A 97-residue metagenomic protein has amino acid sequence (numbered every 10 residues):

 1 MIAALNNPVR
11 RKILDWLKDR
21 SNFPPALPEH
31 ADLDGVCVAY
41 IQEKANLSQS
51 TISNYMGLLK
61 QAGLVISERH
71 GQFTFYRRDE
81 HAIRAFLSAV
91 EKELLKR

Functional and structural regions predicted by a protein language model:
A3, P8-S48, T74-H81: N-terminal helix-turn-helix DNA-binding core of bacterial DNA-binding proteins
R10, N54-Y55: Histidine-centered divalent metal-coordination motifs
D15, G57-L58: Core alpha-helical elements of the protein kinase catalytic domain, predominantly the helix directly N-terminal
E43, N54, K60-Q61: Alpha-helical residues within the helix-turn-helix
T51: Histidine-centered catalytic micro-motifs
K60-H70, R77: Beta-hairpin "wing" of winged helix-turn-helix
I83-R97: Short, Lys/Arg-rich amphipathic alpha-helical interaction segments that bind nucleic acids or acidic protein surfaces
